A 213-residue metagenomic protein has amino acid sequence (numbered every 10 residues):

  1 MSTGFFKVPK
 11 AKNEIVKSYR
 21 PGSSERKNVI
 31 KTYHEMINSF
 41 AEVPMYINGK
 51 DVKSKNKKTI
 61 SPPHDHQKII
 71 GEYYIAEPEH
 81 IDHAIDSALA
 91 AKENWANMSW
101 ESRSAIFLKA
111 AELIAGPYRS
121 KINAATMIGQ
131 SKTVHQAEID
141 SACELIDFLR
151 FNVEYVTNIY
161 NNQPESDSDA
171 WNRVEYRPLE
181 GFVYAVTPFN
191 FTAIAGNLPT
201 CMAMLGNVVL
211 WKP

Functional and structural regions predicted by a protein language model:
M1-I70: Hydrophobic face of amphipathic alpha-helices that form TPR/SEL1-like repeat modules and related alpha-solenoid
M1-K31, V134-N158, N162, V174: C-terminal segments
E14-I15, F40, A91, E180 (+1 more regions): Alpha-helical hydrophobic/aromatic positions enriched in membrane-embedded helices and signal peptides
F40-A41, K53-N56, L149, Y176-F182: A short, charged/proline- and glycine-enriched loop that marks the coil->beta-strand transition at the N-terminal
K55, T59-P62, H66-Y160: Glycine-rich loop-to-alpha-helix module at the N-terminal edge of alpha/beta enzyme cores
N161-P213: Conserved small-residue-rich beta-alpha loop and adjacent elements that most often cradle the phosphate/pyrophosphate
